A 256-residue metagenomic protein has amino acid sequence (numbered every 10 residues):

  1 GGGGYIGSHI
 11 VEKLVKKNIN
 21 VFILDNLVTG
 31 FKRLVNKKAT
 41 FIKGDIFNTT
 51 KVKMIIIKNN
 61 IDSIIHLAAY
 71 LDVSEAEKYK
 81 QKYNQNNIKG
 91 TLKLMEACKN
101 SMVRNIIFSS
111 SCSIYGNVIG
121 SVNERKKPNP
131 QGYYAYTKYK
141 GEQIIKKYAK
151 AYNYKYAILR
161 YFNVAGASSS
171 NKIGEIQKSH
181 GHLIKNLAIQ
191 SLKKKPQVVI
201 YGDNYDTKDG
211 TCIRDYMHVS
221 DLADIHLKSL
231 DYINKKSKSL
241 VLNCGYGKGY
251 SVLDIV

Functional and structural regions predicted by a protein language model:
G1-A165: N-terminal Rossmann-like NAD(P)+-binding domain of SDR-like oxidoreductases, especially those catalyzing
H9, H66, H182, H218 (+1 more regions): Histidine-centered active-site/metal-ligand motif
K32, F162-L183, K195-R214: Short, flexible, glycine-rich and Lys/Arg-enriched loop motifs at helix boundaries that contact anionic partners
G44, I56, Y83, E175-S179 (+2 more regions): Pocket-edge positions in alpha/beta enzyme catalytic cores
N84, Q131-Y139, I173-K185, D215-Y216: Short-chain dehydrogenase/reductase
K99, K147-A151, H180-S191: Basic phosphate/pyrophosphate-binding loop/patch that engages nucleotide-derived ligands
N186-V256: C-terminal substrate-binding subdomain of Rossmann-fold SDR/epimerase-dehydratase oxidoreductases
